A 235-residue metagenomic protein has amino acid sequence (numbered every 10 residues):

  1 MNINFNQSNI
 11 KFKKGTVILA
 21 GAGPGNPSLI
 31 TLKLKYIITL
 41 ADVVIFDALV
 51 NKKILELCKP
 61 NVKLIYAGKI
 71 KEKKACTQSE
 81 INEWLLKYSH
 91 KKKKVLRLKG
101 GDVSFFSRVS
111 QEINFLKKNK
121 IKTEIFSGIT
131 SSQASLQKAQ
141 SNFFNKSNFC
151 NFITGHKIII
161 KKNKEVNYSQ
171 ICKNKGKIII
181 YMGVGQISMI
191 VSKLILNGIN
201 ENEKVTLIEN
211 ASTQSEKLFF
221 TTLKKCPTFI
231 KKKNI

Functional and structural regions predicted by a protein language model:
M1-A22, L32-F126, P227: Class I S-adenosyl-L-methionine
M1-Q7, K14-L19, K91-V95, F149 (+1 more regions): A contiguous loop/helix-start segment that scaffolds small-molecule binding in enzyme catalytic cores
P24-G25, L49-N51, A67-A75, I129-S131 (+3 more regions): Short, acidic/turn-prone active-site loops that include or flank metal/cofactor- and phosphate-binding residues
N26, D102-N174, K217-K224: Class I SAM-dependent methyltransferase SAM-binding "motif I" and its flanking Rossmann-like core
L40, A134, K232-K233: Acidic, glycine-enriched active-site microenvironments
I54-L55, L116, S135-L136, I190 (+1 more regions): Hydrophobic packing residues within well-ordered alpha-helices of enzyme cores
C58, A139-N142, L194-G198: Active-site catalytic pocket residues across diverse enzymes, especially alpha/beta-hydrolases
V62-K69, K120-E124, F143-N151, I199-L207: Short hydrophobic/aromatic-enriched beta-strand-loop microsegments
